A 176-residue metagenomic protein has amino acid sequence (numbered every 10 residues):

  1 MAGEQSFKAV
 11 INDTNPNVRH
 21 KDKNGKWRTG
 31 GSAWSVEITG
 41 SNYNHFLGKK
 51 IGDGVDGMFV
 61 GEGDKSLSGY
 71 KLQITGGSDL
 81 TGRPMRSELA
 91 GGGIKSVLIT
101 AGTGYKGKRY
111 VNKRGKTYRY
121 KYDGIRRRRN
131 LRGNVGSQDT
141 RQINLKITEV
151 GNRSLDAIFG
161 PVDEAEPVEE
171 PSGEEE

Functional and structural regions predicted by a protein language model:
M1-Y43, K50, R86-E176: Low-complexity, rRNA-contacting terminal tracts
D13, G40, F59, I74-S78: Generic secondary-structure microfeatures
N44, M58-S68, S78-L80: Short, charged beta-turn/beta-strand-edge "cap" motif at the junction between a beta-strand and an adjacent loop
M58-F59, G76, T140, I147: Conserved "cap/hinge" positions at secondary-structure junctions
L67-K95: Short, compositionally biased
